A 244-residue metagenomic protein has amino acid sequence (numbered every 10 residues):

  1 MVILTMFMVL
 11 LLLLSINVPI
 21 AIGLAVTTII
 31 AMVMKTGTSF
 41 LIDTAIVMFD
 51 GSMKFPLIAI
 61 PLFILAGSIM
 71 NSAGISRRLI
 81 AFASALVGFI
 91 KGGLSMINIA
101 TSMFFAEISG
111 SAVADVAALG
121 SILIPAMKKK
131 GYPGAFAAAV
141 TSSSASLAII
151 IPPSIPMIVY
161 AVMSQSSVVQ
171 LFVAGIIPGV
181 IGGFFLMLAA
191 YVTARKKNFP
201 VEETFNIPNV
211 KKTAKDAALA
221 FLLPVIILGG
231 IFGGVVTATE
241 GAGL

Functional and structural regions predicted by a protein language model:
M1-L244: Alpha-helical transmembrane segments of multi-pass membrane transport proteins
